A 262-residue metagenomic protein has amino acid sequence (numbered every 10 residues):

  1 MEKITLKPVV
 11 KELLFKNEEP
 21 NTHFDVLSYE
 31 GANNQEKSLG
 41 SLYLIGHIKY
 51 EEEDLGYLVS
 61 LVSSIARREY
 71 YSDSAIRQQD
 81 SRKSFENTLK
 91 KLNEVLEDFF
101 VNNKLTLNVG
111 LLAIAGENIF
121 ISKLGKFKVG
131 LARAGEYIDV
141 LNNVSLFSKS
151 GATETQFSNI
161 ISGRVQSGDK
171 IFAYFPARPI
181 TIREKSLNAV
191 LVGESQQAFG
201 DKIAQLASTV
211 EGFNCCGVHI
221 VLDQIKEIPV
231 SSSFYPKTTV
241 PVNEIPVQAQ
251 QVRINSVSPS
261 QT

Functional and structural regions predicted by a protein language model:
M1-Y71, V101-T106, N118-I119, F127-V144 (+1 more regions): N-terminal entry segment of metal-dependent catalytic domains or homologous docking segments
E2-T5, D25, Q166-S167, F172-Y174 (+1 more regions): C-terminal catalytic subdomain
L14-E18, D80-E86, K91-V95, N102-N103 (+2 more regions): N-terminal start-of-chain detector that recognizes signal peptides and the immediate post-cleavage beginning
V26, Q35, G110-I114, V218-I220: Broad, structure-driven detector of short, well-ordered beta-strand segments within folded domains
L44, I48-R77, S81, P179-V192 (+1 more regions): Acidic, low-complexity cytosolic segments
A75-G130: Catalytic core of PPM/PP2C metal-dependent serine/threonine phosphatase domains
D98-K104, K123-A134, Q224-I228, K237-E244: Short, Lys/Arg-enriched charge-dense amphipathic segments
G110-C216: PP2C/PPM-type serine/threonine phosphatase catalytic core, specifically the conserved beta-strand-loop-alpha-helix
